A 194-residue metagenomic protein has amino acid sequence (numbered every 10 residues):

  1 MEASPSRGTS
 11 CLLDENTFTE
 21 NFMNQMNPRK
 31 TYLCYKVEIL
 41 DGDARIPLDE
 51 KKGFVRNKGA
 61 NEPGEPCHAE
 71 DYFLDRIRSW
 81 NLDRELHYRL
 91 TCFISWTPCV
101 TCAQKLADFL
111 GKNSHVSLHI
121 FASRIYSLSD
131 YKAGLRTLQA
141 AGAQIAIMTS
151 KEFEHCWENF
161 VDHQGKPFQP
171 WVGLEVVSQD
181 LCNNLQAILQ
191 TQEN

Functional and structural regions predicted by a protein language model:
M1-N194: Zinc-dependent deaminase catalytic domain
